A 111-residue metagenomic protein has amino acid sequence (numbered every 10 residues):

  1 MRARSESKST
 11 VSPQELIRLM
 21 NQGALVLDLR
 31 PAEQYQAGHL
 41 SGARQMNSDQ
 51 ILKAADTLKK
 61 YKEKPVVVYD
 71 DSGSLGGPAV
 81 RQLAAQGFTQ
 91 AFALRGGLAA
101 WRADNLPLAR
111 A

Functional and structural regions predicted by a protein language model:
M1-Q14, L19-A24, A32-P65, D71-A111: Rhodanese-like catalytic fold shared by cysteine-dependent sulfurtransferases and DSP/PTP-type phosphatases
L27: Conserved beta/loop motifs at nucleotide-recognition and modification sites
